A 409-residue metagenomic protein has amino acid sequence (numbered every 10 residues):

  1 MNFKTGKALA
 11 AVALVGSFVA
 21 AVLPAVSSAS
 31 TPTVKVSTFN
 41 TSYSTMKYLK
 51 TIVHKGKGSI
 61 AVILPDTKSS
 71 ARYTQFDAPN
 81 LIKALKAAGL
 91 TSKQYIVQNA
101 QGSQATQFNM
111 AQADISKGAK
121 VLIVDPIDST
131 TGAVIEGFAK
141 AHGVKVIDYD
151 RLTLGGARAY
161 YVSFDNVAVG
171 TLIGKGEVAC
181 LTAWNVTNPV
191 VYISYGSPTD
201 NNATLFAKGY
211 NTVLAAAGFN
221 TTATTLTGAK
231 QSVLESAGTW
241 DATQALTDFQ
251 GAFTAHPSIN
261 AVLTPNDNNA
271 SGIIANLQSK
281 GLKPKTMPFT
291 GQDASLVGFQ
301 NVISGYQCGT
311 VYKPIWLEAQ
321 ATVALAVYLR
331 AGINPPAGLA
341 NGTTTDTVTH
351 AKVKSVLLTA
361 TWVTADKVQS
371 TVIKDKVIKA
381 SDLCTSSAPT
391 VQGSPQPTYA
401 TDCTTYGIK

Functional and structural regions predicted by a protein language model:
M1-S28: Secretory targeting and sorting signals
N2-T5, A29-K409: A residue-level marker of the well-folded mature domains of exported/periplasmic proteins
